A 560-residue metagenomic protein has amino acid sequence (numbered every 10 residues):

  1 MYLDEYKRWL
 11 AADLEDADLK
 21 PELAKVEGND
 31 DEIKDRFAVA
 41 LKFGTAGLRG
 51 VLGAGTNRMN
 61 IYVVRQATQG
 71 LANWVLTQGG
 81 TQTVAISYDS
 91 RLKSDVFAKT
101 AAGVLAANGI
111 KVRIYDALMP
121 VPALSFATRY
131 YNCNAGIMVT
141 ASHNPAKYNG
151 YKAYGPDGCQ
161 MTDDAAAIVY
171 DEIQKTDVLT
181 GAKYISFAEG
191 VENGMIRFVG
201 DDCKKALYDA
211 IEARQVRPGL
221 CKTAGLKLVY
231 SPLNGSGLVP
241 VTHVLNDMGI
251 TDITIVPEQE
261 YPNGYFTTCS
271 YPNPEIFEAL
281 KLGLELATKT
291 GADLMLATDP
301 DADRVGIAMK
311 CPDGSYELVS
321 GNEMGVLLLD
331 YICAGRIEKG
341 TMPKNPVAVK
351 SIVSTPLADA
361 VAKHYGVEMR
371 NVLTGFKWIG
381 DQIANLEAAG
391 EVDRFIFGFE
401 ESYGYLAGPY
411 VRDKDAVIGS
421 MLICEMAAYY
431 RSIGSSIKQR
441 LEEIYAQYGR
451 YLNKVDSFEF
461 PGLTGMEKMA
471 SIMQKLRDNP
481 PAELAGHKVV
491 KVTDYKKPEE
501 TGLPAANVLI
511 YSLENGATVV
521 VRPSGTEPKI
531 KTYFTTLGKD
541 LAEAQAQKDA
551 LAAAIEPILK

Functional and structural regions predicted by a protein language model:
Y6-A101, N108, G190-A224, S236: An N-terminal, well-structured beta->alpha segment
E32-L41, N149-A287: Gly/Ser/Thr-enriched, mixed-charge loops and adjacent short helices that form phosphate/oxyanion-binding elements
F37-N57, A141-S142, L228, P232-V244 (+4 more regions): Conserved phosphate/anionic-ligand binding catalytic regions in large, soluble enzymes, centered on
A85-Y148, G249-G306: N-terminal small/polar loop signature for handling phosphorylated ligands or for N-terminal nucleophile
V96-L105, Y148-G155, D303-E323, A358: Short Gly/Thr/Asp-enriched flexible loops that form oxyanion-binding sites at enzyme active sites
Y154-Y184, N322-N345, K350-V361, A416: Glycine-rich phosphate-binding loop plus the immediately following alpha-helix
T288, A292-L294, S315-E317, G335-R522 (+3 more regions): Phosphate-binding and adjacent anionic-ligand microenvironments
